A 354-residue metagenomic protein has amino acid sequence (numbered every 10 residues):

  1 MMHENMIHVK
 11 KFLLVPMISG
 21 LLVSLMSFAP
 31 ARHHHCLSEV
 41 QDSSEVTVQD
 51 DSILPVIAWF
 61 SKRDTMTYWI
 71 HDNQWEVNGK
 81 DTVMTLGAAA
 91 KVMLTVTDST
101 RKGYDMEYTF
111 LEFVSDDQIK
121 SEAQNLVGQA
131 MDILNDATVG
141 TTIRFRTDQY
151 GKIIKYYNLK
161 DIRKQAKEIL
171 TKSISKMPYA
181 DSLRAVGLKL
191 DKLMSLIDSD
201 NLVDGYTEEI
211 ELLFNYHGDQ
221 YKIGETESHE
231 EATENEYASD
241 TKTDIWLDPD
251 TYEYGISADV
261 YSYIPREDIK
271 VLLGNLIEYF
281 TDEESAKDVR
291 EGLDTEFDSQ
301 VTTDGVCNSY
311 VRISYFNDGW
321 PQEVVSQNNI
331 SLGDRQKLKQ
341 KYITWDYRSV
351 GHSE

Functional and structural regions predicted by a protein language model:
M1-S43: Bacterial Sec-dependent N-terminal signal peptides
H33-E354: Signature of exported/secreted
